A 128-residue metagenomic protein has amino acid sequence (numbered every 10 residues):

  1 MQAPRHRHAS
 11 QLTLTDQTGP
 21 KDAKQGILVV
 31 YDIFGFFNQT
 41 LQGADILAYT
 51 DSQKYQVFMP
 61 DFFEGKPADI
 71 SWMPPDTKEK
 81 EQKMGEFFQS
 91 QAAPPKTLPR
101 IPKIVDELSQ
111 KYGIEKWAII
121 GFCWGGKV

Functional and structural regions predicted by a protein language model:
M1-V128: N-terminal cap/leader regions of alpha/beta-hydrolase-fold enzymes, predominantly small-molecule hydrolases
